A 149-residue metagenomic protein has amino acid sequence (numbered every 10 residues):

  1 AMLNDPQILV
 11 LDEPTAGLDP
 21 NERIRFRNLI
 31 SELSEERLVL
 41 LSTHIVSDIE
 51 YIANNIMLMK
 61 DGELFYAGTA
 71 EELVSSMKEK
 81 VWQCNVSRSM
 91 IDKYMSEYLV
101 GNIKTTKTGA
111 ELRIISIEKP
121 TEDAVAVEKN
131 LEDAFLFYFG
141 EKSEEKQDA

Functional and structural regions predicted by a protein language model:
M2-L3: ABC ATPase C-loop
P6-Q7, R37: A residue-level structural signal marking coil residues immediately N-terminal to beta-strands within the ABC ATPase
L9-E13, L18: Catalytic Walker B motif of ABC-type/P-loop ATPase nucleotide-binding domains
L18, H44-V46, E128-K129: Residue-level recognition of hydrophobic positions within alpha-helical transmembrane segments
P20-E22: Helix N-cap at the start of a conserved alpha-helix in ABC-type nucleotide-binding domains
R27, V74, E132-L136: Conserved protein kinase catalytic domain
N28-I114: ABC transporter nucleotide-binding domain
L99-A149: C-terminal coupling/interaction segments
